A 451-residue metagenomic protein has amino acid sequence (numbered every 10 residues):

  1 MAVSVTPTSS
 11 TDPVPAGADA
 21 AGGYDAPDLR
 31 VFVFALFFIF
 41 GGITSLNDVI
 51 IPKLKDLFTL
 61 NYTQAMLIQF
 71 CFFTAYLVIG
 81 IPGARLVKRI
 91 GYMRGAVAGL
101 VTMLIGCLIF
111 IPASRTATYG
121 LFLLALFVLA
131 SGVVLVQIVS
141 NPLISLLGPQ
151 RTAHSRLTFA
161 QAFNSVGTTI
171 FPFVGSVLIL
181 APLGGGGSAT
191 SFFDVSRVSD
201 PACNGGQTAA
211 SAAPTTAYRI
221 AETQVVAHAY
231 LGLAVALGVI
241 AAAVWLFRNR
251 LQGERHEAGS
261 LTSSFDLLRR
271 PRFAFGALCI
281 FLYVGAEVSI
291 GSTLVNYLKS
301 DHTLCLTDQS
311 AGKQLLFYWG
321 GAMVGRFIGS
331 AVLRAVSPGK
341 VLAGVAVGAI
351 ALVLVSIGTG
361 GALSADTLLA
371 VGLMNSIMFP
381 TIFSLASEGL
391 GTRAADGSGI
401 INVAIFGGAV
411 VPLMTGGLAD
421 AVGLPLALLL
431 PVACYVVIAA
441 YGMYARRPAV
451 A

Functional and structural regions predicted by a protein language model:
A2-L36, F40, D56, F265: Cytosolic juxtamembrane N-terminal segment immediately preceding the first transmembrane helix of multi-pass
L29-F58, S140-N141, I290-L298: Extracytoplasmic
N47-I51, P172, S176, L180-P182 (+1 more regions): Extracytoplasmic gate region of multi-pass secondary transporters
L67-R85, L316-I328, G407-V410: Central cavity-lining transmembrane alpha-helices of secondary-active solute carriers, predominantly the Major
I79-Y92, G325-P338, A419: Helix-to-loop junctions at the C-terminal end of transmembrane segments in multipass secondary transporters
V101-T116, V347-G360: C-terminal ends and interior cores of transmembrane alpha-helices in multi-pass membrane transporters/permeases
L135-P149, S376-G391: Intracellular juxtamembrane helix-capping segments at the cytosolic ends of symmetry-related transmembrane helices
